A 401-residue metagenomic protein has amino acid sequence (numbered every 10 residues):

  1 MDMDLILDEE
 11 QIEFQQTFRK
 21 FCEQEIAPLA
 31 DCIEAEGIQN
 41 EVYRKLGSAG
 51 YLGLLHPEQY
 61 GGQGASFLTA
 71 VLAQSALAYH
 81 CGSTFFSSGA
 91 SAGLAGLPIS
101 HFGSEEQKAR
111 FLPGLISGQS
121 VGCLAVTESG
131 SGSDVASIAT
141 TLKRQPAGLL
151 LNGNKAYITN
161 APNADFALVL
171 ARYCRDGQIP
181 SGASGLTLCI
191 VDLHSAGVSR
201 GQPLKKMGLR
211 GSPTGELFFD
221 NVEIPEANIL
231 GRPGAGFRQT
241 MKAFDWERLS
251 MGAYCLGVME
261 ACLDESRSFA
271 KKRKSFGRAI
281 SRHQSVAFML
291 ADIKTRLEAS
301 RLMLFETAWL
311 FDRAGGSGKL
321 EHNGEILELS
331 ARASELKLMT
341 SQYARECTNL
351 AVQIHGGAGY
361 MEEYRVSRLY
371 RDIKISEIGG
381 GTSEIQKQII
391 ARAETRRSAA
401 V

Functional and structural regions predicted by a protein language model:
M1-T84, S88-A90, F102-Q107, G114 (+5 more regions): Alpha-helical interface subdomain recognition
G50, A73-A78, A171, V191-A196 (+1 more regions): Short Ser/Thr-interspersed hydrophobic loop/turn segments at strand-loop and sheet-helix junctions that line or gate
G93-H101: Helix-loop "lid/cap" segments that line or gate small-molecule binding pockets
G118-V126, L170: A short, Trp-centered hydrophobic/proline-enriched beta-strand micro-motif
G130-S133, Y157-N160, I179-P180, K206-P213: Short Gly/Pro-enriched turn/cap motifs at secondary-structure boundaries
S137, H194-P225: Flexible, small-/acidic-enriched active-site or ligand-binding loops
A139, G148, N152-R200: A short core secondary-structure module
L217-K242: A short, charged helix-loop
